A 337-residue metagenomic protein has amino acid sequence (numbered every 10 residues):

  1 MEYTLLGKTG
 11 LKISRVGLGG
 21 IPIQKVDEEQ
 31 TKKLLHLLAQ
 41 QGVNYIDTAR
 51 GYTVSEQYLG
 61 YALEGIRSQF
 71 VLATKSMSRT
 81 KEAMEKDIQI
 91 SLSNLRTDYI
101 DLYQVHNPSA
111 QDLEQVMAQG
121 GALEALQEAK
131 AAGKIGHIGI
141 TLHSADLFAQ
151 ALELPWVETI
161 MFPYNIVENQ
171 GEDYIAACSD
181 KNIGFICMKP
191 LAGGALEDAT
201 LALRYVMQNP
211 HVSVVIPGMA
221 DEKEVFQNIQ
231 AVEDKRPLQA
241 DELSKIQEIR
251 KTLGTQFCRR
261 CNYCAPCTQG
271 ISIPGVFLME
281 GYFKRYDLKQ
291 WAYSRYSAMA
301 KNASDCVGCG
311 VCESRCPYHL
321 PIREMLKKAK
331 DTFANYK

Functional and structural regions predicted by a protein language model:
M1-F70: N-terminal binding-site loop/beta-alpha segment at the start of enzyme catalytic domains that lines or forms
L6, L18, I46, L59 (+10 more regions): Conserved, mostly hydrophobic/aromatic
G19, A49, Y103-H106, T141 (+3 more regions): Conserved residues at the C-terminal ends of beta-strands
E29, Q40, R79-I186, L191-G194: Glycine/proline-rich, positively charged, aromatic-decorated active-site loop/lid region on the catalytic face
A39-N44, D173-C187, L191-K337: Structured C-terminal cap/extension of enzyme domains
N44-A49, A73-T74, G136-G139, T159-P163 (+3 more regions): Short catalytic-loop micro-motif centered on adjacent basic/acidic residues
E56-K75, L123-A132, N182: Alpha-helix-loop-beta-strand connector modules within alpha/beta enzyme cores
Q69-L72, V157-N165, R236-E242: Short hydrophobic/aromatic-enriched beta-strand-loop microsegments
